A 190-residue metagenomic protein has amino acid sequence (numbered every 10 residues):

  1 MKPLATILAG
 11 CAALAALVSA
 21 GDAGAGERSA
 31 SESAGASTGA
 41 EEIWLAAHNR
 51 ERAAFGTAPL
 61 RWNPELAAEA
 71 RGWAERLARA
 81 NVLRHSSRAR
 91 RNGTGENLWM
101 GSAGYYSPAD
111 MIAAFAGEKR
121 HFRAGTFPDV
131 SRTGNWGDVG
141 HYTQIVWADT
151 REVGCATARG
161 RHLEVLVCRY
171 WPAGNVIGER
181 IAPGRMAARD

Functional and structural regions predicted by a protein language model:
M1-A9: Bacterial N-terminal signal peptides that target proteins for export
L8-S19: Bacterial N-terminal signal peptides
A20-A25: Boundary at the C-terminal end of the N-terminal hydrophobic targeting segment
A30-G39, A53-W62, E96-G104, H141-Y142: Second-shell loop/turn segments in exported
A36-V82: A short alpha-helix/helix-coil micro-patch that ends at or immediately precedes a cysteine
H48, R84-S87, H141: Histidine-centered active-site/metal-ligand motif
G72-I112: Short, surface-exposed glycine/acidic/tryptophan-bearing loops
G104-D190: Disulfide-stabilized extracellular recognition modules
